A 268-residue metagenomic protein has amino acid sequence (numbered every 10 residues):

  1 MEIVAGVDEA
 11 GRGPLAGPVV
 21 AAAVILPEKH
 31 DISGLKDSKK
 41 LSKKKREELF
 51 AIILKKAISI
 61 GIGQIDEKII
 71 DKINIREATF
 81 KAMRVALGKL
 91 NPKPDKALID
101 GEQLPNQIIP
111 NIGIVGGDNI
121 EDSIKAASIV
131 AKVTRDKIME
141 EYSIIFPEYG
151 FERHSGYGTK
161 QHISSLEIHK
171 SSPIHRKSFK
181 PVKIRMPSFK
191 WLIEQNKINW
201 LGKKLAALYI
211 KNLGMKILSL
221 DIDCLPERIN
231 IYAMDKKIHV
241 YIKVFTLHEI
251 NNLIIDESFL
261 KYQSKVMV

Functional and structural regions predicted by a protein language model:
M1-H239, F245: RNase H-like, Mg2+-dependent phosphodiesterase core, and more generally RNA phosphate-backbone-engaging helix-loop
L220, I238, F245-V268: Catalytic cores of nucleic-acid endonucleases
